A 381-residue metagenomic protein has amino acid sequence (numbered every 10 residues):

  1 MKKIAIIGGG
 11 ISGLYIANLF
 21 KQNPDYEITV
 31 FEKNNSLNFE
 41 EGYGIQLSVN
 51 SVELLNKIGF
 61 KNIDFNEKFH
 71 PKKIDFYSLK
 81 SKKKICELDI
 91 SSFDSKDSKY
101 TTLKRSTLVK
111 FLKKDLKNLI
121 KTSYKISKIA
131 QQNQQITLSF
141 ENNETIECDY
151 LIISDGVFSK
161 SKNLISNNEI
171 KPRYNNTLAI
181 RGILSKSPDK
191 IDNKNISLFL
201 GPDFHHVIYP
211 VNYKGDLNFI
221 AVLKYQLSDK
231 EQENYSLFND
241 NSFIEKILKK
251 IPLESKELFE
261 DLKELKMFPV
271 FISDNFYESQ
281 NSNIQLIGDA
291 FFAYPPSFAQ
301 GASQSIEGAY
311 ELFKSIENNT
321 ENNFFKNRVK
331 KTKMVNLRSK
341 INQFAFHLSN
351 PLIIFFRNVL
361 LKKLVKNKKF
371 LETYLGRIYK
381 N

Functional and structural regions predicted by a protein language model:
K3, Y26-E27, D216-F219: Residues at the starts of beta-strands that form the adenosine-phosphate
I4, L19-K21, S48-I165, I170-I183 (+3 more regions): Conserved N-terminal helical subregion
A5-K21, I152-I153, I208, F243 (+1 more regions): Conserved mid-domain beta->alpha element of the FAD-binding
S12, S36, F158: Conserved Rossmann-like nucleotide-cofactor binding loop
K21-E41: Glycine-rich FAD pyrophosphate-binding loop
S36-L54: Conserved N-terminal glycine-rich FAD pyrophosphate-binding loop of Rossmann-like flavoproteins
C86-Y100, K104-V109, S187-E264: Conserved FAD/dinucleotide-binding core of flavoprotein oxidoreductases
N358-N381: C-terminal auxiliary extensions adjacent to catalytic cores
